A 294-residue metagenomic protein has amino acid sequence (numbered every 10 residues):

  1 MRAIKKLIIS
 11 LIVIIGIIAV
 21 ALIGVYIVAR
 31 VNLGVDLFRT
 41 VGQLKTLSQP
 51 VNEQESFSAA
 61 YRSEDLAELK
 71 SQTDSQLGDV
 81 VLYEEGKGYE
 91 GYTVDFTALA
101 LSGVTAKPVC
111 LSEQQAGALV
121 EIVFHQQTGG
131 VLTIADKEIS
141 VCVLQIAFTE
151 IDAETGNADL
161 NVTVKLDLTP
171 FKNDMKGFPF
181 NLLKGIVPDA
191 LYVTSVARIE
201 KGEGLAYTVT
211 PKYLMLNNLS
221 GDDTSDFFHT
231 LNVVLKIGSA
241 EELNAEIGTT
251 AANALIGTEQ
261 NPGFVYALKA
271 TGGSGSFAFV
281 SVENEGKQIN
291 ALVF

Functional and structural regions predicted by a protein language model:
R2-I12, I18-F294: Extracellular/lumenal and peripheral-membrane lipid-interaction modules
